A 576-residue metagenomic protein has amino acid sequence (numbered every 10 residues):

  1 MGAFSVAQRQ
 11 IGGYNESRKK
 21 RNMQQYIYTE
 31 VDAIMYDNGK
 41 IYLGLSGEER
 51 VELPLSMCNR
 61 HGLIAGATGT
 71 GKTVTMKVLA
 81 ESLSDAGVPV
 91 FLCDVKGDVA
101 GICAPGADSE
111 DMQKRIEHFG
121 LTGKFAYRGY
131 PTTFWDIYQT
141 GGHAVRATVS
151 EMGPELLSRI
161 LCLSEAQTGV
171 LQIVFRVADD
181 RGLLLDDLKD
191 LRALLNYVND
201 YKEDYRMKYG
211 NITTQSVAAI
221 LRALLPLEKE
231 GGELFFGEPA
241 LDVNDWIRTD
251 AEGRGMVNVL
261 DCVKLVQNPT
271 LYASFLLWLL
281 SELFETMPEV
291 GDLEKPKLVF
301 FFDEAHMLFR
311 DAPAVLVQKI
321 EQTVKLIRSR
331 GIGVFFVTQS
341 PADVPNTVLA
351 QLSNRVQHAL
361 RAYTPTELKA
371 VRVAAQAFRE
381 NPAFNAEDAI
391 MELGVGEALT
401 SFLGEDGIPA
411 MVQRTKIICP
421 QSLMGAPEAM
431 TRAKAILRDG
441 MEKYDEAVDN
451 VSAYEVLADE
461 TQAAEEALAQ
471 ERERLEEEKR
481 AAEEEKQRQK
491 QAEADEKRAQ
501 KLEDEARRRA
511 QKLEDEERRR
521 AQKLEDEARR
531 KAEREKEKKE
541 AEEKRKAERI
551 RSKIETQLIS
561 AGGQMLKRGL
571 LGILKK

Functional and structural regions predicted by a protein language model:
A3, R18, A80-V90, G97-Q322 (+3 more regions): P-loop NTPase motor domains
R18-K19, Q24-M35, G39, A144-S150 (+6 more regions): Conserved P-loop NTPase motor module
L45-S46, V51-N59, G253, D292: Phosphate-binding P-loop
N59, K96-A100, Y138-G142, K264-Q267 (+5 more regions): Conserved nucleotide-binding/hydrolysis micro-motifs of P-loop NTPases
I64, T68, P341: The conserved Walker
K72: Conserved lysine of the Walker
V78-A80, C103-K124, Q322-S329, G333-D406: Conserved ATP-driven motor cores of ASCE-family P-loop NTPases powering translocation/secretion/packaging/pilus
A506, E517, A521-K576: Long amphipathic alpha-helical segments used for membrane anchoring, targeting, substrate engagement, or oligomerization
